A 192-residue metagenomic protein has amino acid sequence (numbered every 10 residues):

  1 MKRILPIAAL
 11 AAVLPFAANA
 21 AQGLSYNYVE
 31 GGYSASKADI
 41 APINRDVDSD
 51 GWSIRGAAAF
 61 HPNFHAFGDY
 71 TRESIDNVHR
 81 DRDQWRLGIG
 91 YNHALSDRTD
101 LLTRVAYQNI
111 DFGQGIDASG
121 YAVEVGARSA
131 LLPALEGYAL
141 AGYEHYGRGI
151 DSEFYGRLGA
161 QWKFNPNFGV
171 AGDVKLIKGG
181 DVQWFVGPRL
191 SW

Functional and structural regions predicted by a protein language model:
M1-S25: Cleavable N-terminal export/targeting peptides
L14-F16, F60-P62, G90-L95, L131-P133 (+2 more regions): Outer-membrane beta-barrel proteins
N19-S74: Short glycine/proline- and aromatic-enriched beta-strand/turn motifs that initiate or cap beta-hairpins
S25-N27, D48-W52, D81-W85, D117-Y121 (+2 more regions): Residues that define the transmembrane beta-barrel architecture of outer-membrane proteins
V29, P62-G68, S96-T103, P133-A139 (+1 more regions): Repeated loop/turn-to-beta-strand initiation elements of outer-membrane beta-barrel proteins
Y33-D39, F60-P62, Y70-D76, H93 (+5 more regions): Transmembrane beta-strands of outer-membrane beta-barrel pores
R55, G88-Y91, E124-G126, R157-G159 (+2 more regions): Outer-membrane beta-barrel architecture
G156-W162, N167-G169, D181-W192: Outer-membrane beta-barrel "beta-signal"
